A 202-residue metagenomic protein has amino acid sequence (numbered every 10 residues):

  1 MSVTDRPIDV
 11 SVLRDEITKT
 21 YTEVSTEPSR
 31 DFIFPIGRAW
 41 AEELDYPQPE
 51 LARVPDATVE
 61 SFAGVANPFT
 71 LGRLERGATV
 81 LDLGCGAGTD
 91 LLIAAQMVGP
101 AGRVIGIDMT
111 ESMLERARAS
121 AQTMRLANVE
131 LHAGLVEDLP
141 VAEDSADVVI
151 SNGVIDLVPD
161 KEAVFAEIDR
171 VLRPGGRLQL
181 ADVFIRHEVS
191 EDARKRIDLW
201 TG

Functional and structural regions predicted by a protein language model:
M1-L44: N-terminal auxiliary segments of SAM/dcSAM-dependent transferases
F34-T79, T89-M97: Conserved alpha-helix/loop element of class I SAM-dependent methyltransferases that forms part of the SAM/SAH-binding
R76, E137-V148: A short acidic, Gly/Pro-enriched loop at the edge of an enzyme's catalytic core that lines a small-molecule cofactor
T110-S112: Conserved SAM/SAH-binding beta-strand->alpha-helix loop
M124-D138: Conserved SAM-binding strand-loop segment of SAM-dependent methyltransferases
D147-D160: A short SAM/SAH-binding and catalytic strip from SAM-dependent methyltransferases
E162-R177: A short glycine-rich, Lys/Arg-flanked "PGG" loop and its adjoining helix->strand segment in the class I
V183-G202: Short, glycine-/aromatic-enriched active-site segment of Class I SAM-dependent methyltransferases
